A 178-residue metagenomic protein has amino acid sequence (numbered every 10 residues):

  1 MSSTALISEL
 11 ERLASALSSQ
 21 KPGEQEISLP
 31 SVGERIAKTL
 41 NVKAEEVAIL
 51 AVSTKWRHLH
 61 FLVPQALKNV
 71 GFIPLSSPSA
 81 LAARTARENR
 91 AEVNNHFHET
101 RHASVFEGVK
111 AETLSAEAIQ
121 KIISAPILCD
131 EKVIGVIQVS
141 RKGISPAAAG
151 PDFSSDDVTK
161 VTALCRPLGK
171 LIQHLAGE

Functional and structural regions predicted by a protein language model:
M1-S28, H174-E178: Signal-transmission linkers at sensory-effector interfaces
S15-Q20, P30-V42, L50-V52, R84 (+4 more regions): Amphipathic alpha-helical regulatory segments at dimerization interfaces that relay allosteric signals between sensory
A37, V47-I73: GAF sensory/regulatory domain recognition with acknowledged cross-activation on helical regulatory dimers
H60-L62, K68-E107, L114-S115: Regulatory sensory and allosteric helical modules in signal-transduction proteins and certain transcription factors
Q120-C129: A short, aliphatic-rich beta-strand micro-motif
G135-E178: Juxtadomain coupling helices with adjacent low-complexity linkers
